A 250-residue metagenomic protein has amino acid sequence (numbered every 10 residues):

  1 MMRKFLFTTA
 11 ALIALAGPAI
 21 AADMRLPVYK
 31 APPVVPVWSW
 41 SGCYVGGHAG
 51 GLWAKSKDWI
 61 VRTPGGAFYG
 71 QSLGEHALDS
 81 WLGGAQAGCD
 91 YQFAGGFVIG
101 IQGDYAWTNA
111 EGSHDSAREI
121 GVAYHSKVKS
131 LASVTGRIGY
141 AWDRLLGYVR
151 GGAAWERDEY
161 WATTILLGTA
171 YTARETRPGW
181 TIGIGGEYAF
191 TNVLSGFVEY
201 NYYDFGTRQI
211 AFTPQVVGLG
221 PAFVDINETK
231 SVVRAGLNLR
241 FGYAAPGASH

Functional and structural regions predicted by a protein language model:
M2-H250: Gram-negative outer-membrane beta-barrel domains
